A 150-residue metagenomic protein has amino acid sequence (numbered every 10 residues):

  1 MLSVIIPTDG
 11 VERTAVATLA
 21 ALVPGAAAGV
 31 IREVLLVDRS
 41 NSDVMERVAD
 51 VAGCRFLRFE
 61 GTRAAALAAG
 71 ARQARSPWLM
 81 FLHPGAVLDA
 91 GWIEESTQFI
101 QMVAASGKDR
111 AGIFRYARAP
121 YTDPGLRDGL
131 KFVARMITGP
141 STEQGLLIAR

Functional and structural regions predicted by a protein language model:
M1-S3, E33: Cell-envelope/extracellular polymer assembly enzymes that use nucleotide-activated donors
G10-A26: Short, well-formed alpha-helical segments that are part of the catalytic scaffolds of diverse glycosyltransferases
L35-M45: A conserved acidic beta->alpha catalytic loop
M45, F59-A74: Glycine-rich, basic loop-to-helix element that forms the pyrophosphate-binding segment of sugar-nucleotide handling
L79: Short aromatic/hydrophobic "clamp" motif used to bind/position activated sugar donors
H83-V87, G91: The conserved acidic donor/metal-binding loop of glycosyltransferases
G91-D123: Conserved donor NDP-sugar-binding/catalytic core segment of glycosyltransferases
R110-Y121, K131-I148: A recurrent flexible, glycine/aromatic-enriched loop bordering the glycosyltransferase active site that acts as
